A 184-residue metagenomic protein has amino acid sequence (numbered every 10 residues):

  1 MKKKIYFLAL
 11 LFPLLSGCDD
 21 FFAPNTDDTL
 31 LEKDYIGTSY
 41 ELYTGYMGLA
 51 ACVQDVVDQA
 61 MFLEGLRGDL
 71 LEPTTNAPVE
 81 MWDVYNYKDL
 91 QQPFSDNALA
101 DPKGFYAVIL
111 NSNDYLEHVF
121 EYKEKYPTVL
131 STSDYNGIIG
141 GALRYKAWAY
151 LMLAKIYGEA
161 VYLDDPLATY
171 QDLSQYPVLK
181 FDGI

Functional and structural regions predicted by a protein language model:
M1-D28: Bacterial Sec-dependent N-terminal signal peptides
D19-G141, Y150-G183: Short acidic-aromatic linear motifs embedded in glycine-rich loops, typified by GG[WY][YF]DAGD(H) and related
